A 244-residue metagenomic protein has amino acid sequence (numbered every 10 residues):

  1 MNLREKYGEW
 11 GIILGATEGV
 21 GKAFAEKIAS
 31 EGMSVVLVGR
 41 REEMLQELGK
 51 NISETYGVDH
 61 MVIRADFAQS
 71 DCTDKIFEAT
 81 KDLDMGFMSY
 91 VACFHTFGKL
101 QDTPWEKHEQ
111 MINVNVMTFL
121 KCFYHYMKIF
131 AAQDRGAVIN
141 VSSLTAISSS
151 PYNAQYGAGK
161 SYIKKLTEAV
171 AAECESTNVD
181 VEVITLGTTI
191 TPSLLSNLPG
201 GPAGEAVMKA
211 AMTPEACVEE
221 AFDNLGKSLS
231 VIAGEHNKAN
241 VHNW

Functional and structural regions predicted by a protein language model:
W10, G15-E18: Conserved glycine-rich cofactor-binding loop
E31-L48: Conserved glycine-rich Rossmann-like NAD(P)H-binding loop of the short-chain dehydrogenase/reductase
K99-I112: Substrate-binding pocket helix/loop in short-chain dehydrogenase/reductase
F123, G159: Active-site helix of classical SDR
I129, S148, A169-D180: Active-site-adjacent segment of SDR/Rossmann-fold oxidoreductases
S143: Residue(s) in the substrate-gating loop at a strand-loop-helix junction that position the organic substrate next
V183, G200-H242: C-terminal helical subdomain
